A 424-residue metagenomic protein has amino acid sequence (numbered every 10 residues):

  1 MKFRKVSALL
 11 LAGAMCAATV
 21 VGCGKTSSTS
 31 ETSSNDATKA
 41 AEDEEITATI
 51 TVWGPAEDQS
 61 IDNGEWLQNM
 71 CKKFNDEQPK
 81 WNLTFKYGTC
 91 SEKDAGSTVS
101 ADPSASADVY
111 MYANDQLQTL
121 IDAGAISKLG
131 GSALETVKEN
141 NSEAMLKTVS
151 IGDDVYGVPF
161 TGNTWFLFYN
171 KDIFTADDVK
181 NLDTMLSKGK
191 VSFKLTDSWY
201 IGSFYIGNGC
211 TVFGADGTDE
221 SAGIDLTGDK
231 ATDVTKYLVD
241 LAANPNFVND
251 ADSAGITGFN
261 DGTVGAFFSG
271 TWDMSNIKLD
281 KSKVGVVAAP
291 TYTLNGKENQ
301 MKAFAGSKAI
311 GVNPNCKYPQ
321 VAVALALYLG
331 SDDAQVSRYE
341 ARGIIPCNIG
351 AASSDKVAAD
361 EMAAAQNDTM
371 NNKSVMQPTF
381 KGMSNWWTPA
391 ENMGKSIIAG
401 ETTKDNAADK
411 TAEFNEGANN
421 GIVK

Functional and structural regions predicted by a protein language model:
A8-L10, V21-Q116, E416-K424: Conserved N-terminal structural module of periplasmic/extracytoplasmic solute-binding proteins
W53-P55, Y110, A242-Y318: Extracytoplasmic/periplasmic substrate-binding proteins
S100, A105-D108, E135-Y169, K190-K194 (+2 more regions): A structural signal for short loop-to-beta-strand junctions that line the ligand-binding cleft of periplasmic/secreted
N114-F166, D177, S187, V287-P290 (+1 more regions): Hinge/lid segment of periplasmic solute-binding proteins
Y156-F160, W165, L182-G223, V264: Extracytoplasmic/periplasmic solute-binding protein
E220-N249: Glycine-centered hinge/linker elements that transmit conformational signals in sensory and ligand-binding systems
S275, K308-S384: Mature extracytoplasmic/periplasmic domains
I344-I345, A363-N419: C-terminal capping/gating helix-and-loop segments adjacent to ligand/active sites or protein-protein/ligand interfaces
